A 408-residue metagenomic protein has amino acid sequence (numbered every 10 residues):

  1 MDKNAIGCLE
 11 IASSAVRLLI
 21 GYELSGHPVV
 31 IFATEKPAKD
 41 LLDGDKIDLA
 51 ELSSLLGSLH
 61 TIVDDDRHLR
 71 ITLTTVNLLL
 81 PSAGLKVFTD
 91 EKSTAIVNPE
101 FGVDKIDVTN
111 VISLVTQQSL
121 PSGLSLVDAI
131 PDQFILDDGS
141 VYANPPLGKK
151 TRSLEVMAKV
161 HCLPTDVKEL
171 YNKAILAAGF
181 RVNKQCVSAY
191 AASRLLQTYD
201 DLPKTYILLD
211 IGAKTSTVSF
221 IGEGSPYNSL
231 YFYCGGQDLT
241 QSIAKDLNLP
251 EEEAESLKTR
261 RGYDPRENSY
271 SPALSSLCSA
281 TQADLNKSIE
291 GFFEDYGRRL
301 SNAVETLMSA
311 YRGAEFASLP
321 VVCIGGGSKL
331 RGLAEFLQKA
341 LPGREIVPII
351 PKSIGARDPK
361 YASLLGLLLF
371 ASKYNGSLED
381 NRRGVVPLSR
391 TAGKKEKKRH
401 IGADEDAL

Functional and structural regions predicted by a protein language model:
M1-A15, E23-T75, L80-Y206, Y227 (+3 more regions): Nucleotide/phosphate-binding catalytic cleft detector across ATP-hydrolyzing and phosphate-transferring enzymes
C8-I11, V218, I349-I350: Structured N-terminal alpha/beta-domain signature that marks small ligand/cofactor-binding or signaling modules
E10, D210, Y231, I324-G325: Small/polar loops that bind or transfer phosphate-bearing groups
V16-Y22, S216-F220: Short beta-strand scaffold segments in enzyme catalytic cores
D43-G57, K184-C186, F220, T240-D246 (+1 more regions): Helical "lid/coupling" subdomains associated with nucleotide-phosphate turnover
G84-K86, T215, K329: Glycine-rich nucleotide phosphate-binding loop and flanking beta-alpha elements of Rossmann-like dinucleotide-binding
T89, R260-P265, S328-K329: Short, catalytically relevant binding-site loops at active-site mouths
Y199-D264: Acidic, glycine-rich loop-and-beta core segments that form the ion-binding/anion-interacting portion of active sites
